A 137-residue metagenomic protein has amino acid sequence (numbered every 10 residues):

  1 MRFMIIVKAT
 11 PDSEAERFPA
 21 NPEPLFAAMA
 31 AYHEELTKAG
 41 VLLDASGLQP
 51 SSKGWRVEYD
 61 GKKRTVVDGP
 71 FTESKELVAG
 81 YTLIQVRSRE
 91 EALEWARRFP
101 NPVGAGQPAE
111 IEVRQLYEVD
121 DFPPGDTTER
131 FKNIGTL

Functional and structural regions predicted by a protein language model:
M1-L137: Conserved, structured core segments of small domains
